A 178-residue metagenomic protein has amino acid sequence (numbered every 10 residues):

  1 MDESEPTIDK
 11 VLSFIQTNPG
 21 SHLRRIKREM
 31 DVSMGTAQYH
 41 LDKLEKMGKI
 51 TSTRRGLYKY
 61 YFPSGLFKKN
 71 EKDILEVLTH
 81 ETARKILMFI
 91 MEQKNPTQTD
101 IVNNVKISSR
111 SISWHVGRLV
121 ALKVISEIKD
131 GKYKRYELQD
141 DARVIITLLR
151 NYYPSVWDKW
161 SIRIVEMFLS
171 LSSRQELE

Functional and structural regions predicted by a protein language model:
M1-T17, R25, V32-M34, K43 (+6 more regions): Long, low-complexity, charge-rich intrinsically disordered regions
P19-E29, N95-N104: Short acidic, hydrophobic short linear motifs in intrinsically disordered regions
R24-R28, V32-E71: Long, low-complexity, charged/polar intrinsically disordered regions in eukaryotic proteins
A37, T53-R55, D100, I112 (+1 more regions): Residue-level detector of family-conserved "landmark" positions at structurally sensitive sites
Y60, K106, R135-Y136: Short secondary-structure capping/turn micro-motifs that flank functional sites
P96-R118: Basic (Lys/Arg-enriched) interaction patch that binds polyanionic ligands
